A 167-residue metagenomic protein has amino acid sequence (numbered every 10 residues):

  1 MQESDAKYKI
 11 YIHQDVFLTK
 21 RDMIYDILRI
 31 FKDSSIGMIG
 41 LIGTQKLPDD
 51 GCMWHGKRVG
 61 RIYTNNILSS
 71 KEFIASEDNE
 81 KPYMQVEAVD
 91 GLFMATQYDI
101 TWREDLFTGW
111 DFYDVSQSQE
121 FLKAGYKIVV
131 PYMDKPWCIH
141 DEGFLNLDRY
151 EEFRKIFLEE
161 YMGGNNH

Functional and structural regions predicted by a protein language model:
M1-Q2, Q119: Short, conserved alpha-helix that lines the donor NDP-sugar binding/gating region of sugar-transfer enzymes
A6, S35-I36, Y126: Short, high-confidence coil segments that cap the C-terminus of an alpha-helix and link into the following beta-strand
K9: Short aromatic/hydrophobic "clamp" motif used to bind/position activated sugar donors
I12-Q14: Active-site acidic Asp-centered loop
F17, D22-I62: Conserved donor NDP-sugar-binding/catalytic core segment of glycosyltransferases
F73-T96: A recurrent flexible, glycine/aromatic-enriched loop bordering the glycosyltransferase active site that acts as
A88, D105-H167: C-terminal catalytic/acceptor-binding lobe
D99-W102: A generic structural signal for short hydrophobic patches within well-formed alpha-helices
